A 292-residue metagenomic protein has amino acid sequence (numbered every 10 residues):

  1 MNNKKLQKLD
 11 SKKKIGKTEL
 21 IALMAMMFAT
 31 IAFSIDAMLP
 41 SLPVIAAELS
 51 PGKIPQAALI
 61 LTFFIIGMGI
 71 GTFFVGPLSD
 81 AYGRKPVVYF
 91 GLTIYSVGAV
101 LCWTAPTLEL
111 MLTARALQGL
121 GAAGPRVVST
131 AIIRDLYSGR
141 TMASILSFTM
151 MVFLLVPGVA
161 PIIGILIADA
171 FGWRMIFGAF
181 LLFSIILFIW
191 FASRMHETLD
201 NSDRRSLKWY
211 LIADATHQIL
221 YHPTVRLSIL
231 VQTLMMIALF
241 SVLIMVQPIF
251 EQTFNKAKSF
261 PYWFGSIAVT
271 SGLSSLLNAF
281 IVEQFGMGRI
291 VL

Functional and structural regions predicted by a protein language model:
K4-K14, H196-S228: Juxtamembrane intracellular "pre-TM" segments in multi-pass secondary transporters
E19-P51, V242-Q247: Extracytoplasmic
D36, F64-F73, P157-G158, A268-L276: Residue-level signature of mid-helix packing/kink "hotspots" within the transmembrane helices of 12-pass Major
S41-I70: Extracellular/periplasmic helix-loop-helix junction of adjacent transmembrane segments in MFS-like secondary
P51, G83, T104-L110, G121 (+1 more regions): Helix-breaking motifs and short loop linkers at transmembrane-helix boundaries and internal kinks in secondary membrane
G69-E109: Conserved MFS/SLC helix-loop-helix module at the cytosolic interface between two early adjacent transmembrane helices
G71-G83, S274-M287: Helix-to-loop junctions at the C-terminal end of transmembrane segments in multipass secondary transporters
A114-L155: Cytoplasmic helix-loop-helix junction between adjacent transmembrane helices in 12-TM secondary transporters
